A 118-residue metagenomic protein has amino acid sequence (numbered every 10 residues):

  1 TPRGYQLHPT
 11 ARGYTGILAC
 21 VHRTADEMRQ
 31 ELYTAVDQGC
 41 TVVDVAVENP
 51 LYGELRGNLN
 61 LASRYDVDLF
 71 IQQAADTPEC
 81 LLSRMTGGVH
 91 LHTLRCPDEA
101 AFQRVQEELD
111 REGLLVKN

Functional and structural regions predicted by a protein language model:
P2-P9: Minor-groove-contacting beta-hairpin "wing" of winged helix-turn-helix DNA-binding domains
Y14-G16, C20-N118: Mid-protein regulatory/catalytic core that forms ligand/cofactor-binding pockets and protein-protein interaction
